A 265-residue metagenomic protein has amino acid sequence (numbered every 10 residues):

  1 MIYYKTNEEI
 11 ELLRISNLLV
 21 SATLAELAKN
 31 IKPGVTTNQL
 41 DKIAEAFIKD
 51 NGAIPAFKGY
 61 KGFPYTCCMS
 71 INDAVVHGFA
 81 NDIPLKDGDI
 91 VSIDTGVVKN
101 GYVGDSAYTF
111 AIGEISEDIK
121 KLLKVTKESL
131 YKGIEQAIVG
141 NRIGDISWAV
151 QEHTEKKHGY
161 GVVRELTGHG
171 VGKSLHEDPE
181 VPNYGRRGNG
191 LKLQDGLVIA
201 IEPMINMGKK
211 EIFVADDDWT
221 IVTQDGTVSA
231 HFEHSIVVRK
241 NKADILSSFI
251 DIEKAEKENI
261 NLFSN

Functional and structural regions predicted by a protein language model:
M1-N265: Active-site neighborhoods and metal-handling regions in enzymes and metal-associated proteins
